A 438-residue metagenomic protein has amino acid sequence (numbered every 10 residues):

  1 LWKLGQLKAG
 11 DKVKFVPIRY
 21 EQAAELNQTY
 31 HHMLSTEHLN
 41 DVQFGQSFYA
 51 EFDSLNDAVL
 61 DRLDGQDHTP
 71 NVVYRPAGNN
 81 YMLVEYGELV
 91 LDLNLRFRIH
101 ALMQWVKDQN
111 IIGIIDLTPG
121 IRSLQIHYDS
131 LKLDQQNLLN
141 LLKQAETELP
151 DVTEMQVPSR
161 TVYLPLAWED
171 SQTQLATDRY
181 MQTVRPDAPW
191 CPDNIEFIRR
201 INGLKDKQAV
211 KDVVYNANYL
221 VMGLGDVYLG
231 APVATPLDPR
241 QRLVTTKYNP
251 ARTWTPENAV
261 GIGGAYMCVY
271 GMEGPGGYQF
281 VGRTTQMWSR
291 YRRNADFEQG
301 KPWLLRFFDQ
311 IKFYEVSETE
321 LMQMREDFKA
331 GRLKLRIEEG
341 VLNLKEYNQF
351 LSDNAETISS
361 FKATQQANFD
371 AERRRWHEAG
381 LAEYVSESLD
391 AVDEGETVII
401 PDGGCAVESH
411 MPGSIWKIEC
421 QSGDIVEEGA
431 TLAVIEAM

Functional and structural regions predicted by a protein language model:
L1-V392: Conserved "landmark" site that anchors the functional core of diverse proteins
G10, I126, F308, I400 (+1 more regions): Generic structural motif
D108-I111, P401, M438: A generic, residue-level signal for flexible/boundary positions that often mark functional hotspots
E273-G274, I400, E427: Short, flexible loop/turn motifs enriched in small residues
E396: Extended, charge-enriched "interface" segments that sit outside catalytic cores
G403-M438: Structured functional modules or segments
